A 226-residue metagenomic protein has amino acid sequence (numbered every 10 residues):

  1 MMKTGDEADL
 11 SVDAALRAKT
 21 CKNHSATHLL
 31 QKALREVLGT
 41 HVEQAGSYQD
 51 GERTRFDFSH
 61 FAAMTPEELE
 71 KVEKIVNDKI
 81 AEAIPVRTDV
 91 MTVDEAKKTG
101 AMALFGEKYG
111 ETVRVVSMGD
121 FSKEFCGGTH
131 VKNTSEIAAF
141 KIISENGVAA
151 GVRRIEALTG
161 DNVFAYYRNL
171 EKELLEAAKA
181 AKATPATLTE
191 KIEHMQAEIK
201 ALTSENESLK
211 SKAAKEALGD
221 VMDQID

Functional and structural regions predicted by a protein language model:
M1-S11, A15: Conserved nucleotide-binding/hydrolysis modules and their immediate coupling elements across P-loop/ASCE NTPase motors
A14-H24: Short pre-active-site segment immediately N-terminal to the catalytic Zn-binding motif
K22-R35, F125-N133: Histidine-centered catalytic micro-motifs
A33-G46: Active-site palm subdomain of RNA-directed nucleic acid polymerases
H41, G51, T134-D226: Terminal appendage regions of diverse proteins
Y48-R55: Short, conserved phosphate-binding/catalytic loop or strand-edge motifs used in phosphoryl-/nucleotidyl-transfer
R55-V148: Non-catalytic interaction/regulatory segments
